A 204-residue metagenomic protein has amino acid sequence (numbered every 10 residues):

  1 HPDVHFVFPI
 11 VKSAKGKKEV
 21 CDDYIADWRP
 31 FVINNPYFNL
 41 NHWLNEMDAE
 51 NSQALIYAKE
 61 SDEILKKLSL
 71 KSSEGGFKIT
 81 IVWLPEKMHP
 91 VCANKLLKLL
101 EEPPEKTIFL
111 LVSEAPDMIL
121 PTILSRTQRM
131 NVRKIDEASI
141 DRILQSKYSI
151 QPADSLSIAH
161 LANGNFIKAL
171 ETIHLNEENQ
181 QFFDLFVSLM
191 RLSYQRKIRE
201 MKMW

Functional and structural regions predicted by a protein language model:
H1, E105-I108, E114-W204: Charged, glycine-rich active-site and insertion segments that engage polyanionic ligands
H1-K87, V91: Clamp-loader machinery-focused feature within the broader ASCE/P-loop NTPase space
V4, T80, L96, T127 (+1 more regions): Conserved RecA-like P-loop NTPase ATPase core
K66, K98, S125: Conserved adenine-binding aromatic site and its adjacent loop/helix in ATP-hydrolyzing domains
S69, N94-I108: Conserved catalytic/switch belt of AAA+ P-loop NTPases
E74-I79, P104-L110: Loop/turn-to-beta-strand initiation segments
K87, E102, M118: Residues immediately C-terminal
V91-K95, T122: Generic recognition of short, well-ordered alpha-helical segments
